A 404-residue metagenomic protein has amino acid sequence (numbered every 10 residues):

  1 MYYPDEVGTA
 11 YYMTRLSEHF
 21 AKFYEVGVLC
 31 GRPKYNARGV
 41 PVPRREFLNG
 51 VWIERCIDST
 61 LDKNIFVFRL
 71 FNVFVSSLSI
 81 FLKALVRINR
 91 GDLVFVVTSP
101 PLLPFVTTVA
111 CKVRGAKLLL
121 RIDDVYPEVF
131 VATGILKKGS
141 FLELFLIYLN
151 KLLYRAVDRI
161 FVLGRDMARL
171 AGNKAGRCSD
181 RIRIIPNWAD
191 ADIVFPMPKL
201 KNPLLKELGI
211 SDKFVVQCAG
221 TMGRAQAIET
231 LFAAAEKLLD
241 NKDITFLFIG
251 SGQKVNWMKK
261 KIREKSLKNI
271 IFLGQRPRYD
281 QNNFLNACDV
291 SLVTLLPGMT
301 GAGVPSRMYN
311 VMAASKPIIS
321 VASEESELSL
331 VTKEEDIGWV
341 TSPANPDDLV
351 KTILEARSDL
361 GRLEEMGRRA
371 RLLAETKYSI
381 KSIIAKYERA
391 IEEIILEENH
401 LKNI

Functional and structural regions predicted by a protein language model:
M1-N49, N399, N403-I404: N-terminal subdomain of nucleotide-sugar transferases
R32, D166, W188: Carbohydrate-associated surface elements
P41-E46, F195-G209: A short helix/loop element that forms part of the nucleotide-sugar donor recognition site in Leloir-type
L85, L102-F105, V109-V113, Y126 (+1 more regions): Membrane-proximal helix-turn-helix segments that form the acceptor-binding/catalytic region of lipid-linked
I210-Q226, F232-A235, L247: Conserved donor-binding/catalytic core segment of Leloir-type glycosyltransferases
K213, D348, E355, R362-T376 (+1 more regions): A short, well-ordered alpha-helix in the C-terminal region of glycosyltransferases
Q226, P277-F284, S291-M312, P317-L330: Nucleotide-sugar-dependent
L239, D243, I249-G250, V255-N282: Nucleotide-activated donor-binding/catalytic signature segment of Leloir-type glycosyltransferases, i.e., the conserved
